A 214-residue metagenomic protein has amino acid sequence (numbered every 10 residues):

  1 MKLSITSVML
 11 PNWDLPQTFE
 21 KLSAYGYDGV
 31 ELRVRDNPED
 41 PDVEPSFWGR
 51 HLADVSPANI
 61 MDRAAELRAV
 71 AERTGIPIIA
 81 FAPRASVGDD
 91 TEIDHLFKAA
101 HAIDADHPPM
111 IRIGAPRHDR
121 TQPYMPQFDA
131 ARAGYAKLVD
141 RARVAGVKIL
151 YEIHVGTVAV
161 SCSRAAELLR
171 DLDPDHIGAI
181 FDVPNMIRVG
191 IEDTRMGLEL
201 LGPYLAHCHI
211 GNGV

Functional and structural regions predicted by a protein language model:
M1-I5: Extreme N-terminal starter segment of soluble prokaryotic enzymes
S7-D14: Short polar catalytic/cofactor-binding loops
Q17, D62-E66, V70-F181, R188: Active-site acidic/histidine proton-transfer and metal-coordination neighborhood in alpha/beta enzyme cores
G29, H107-M110, H207: Residues at the N-termini of beta-strands
E31-E66, H118-Q122: Glycine-rich, proline-tolerant flexible connector loops at the mouths of alpha/beta enzymes
V34-D36, V155, N185, N212-V214: Short, glycine/acidic-enriched loop or turn micro-motifs at the edges of active sites
T194-V214: Aromatic-lined glycan-binding groove of carbohydrate-active enzymes
